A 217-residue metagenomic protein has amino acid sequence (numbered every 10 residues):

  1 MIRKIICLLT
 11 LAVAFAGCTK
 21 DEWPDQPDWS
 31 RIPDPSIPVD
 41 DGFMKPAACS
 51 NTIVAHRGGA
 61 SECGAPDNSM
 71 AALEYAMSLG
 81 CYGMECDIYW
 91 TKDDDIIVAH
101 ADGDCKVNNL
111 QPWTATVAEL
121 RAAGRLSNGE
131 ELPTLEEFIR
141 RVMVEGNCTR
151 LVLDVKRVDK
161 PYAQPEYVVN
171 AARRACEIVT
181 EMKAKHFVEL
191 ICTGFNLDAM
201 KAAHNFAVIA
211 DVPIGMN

Functional and structural regions predicted by a protein language model:
M1-A16: Sec-dependent bacterial lipoprotein signal peptides
C18-N217: Phosphate-group recognition and catalysis centered on beta-loop-alpha active-site segments
